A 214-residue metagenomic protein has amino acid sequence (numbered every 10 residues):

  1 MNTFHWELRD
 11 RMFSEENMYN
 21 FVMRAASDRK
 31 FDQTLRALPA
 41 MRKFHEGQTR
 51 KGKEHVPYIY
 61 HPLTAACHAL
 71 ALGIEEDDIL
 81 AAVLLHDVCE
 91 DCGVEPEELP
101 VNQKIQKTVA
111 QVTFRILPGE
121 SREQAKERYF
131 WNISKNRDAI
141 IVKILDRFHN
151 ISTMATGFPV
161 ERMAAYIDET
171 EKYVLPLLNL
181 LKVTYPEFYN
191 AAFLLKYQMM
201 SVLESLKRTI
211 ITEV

Functional and structural regions predicted by a protein language model:
M1-V214: Active-site helical microenvironments for divalent-metal-assisted chemistry
